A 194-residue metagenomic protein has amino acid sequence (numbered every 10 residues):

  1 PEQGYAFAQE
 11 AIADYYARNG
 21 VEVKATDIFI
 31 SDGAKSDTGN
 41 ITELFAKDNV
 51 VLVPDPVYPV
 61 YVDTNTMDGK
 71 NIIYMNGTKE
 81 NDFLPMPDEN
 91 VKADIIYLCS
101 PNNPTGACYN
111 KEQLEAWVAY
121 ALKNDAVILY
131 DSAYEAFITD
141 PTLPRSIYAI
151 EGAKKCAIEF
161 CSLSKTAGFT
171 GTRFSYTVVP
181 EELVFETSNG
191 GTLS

Functional and structural regions predicted by a protein language model:
P1-A119, E135-I150: Conserved core of the PLP fold type I
K24, L129, E159: Conserved Rossmann-like nucleotide-binding pocket used by diverse enzymes that bind dinucleotide cofactors
V50, A126-V127: Short glycine-centered segments of the SAM/dcSAM-binding site in methyltransferase folds
I95, V127, I158: Short, Asp-centered acidic motifs that coordinate Mg2+ and/or phosphate in catalytic or ligand-binding sites
S100, I128-L129: Residue-level marker for buried hydrophobic side chains located in beta-strands that build the well-ordered beta-sheet
L122: Helix-to-beta-strand junctions that scaffold the AdoMet/dcAdoMet cofactor pocket in Class I SAM-dependent enzymes
S132: Walker B catalytic acidic pair
I150-S194: Conserved core segment of the aminotransferase class I/II
